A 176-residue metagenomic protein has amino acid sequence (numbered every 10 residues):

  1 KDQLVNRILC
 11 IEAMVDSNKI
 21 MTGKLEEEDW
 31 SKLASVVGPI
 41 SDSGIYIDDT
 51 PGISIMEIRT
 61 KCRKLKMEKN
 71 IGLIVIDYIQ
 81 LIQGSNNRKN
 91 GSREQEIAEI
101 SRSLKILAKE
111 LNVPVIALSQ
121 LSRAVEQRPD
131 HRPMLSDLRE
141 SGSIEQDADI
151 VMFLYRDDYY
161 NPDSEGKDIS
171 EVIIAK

Functional and structural regions predicted by a protein language model:
K1-N70, G84: Cytosolic-facing regulatory segments adjacent to core modules
D2-V5, T50-V172: P-loop NTPase motor core
A175: Conserved catalytic core of nucleotide polymerization and phosphodiester-bond processing enzymes
